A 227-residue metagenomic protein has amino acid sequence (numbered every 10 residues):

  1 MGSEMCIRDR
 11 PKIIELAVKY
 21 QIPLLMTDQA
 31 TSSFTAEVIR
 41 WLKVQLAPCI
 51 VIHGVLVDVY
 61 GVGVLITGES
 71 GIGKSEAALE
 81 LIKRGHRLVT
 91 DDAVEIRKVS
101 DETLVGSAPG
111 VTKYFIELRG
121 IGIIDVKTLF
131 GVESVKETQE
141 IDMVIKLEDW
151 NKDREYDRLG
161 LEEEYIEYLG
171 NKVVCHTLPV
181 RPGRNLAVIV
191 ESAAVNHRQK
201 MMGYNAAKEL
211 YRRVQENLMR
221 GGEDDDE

Functional and structural regions predicted by a protein language model:
G2-I7: Short, small-residue-biased leader/transition segments that mark boundaries at the very start of proteins
D9-W41: Charged, amphipathic alpha-helical linker segments immediately N-terminal to NTP-binding catalytic cores
V18-Q21, L42-Q45, L104-G110: Short, hinge-like loop/turn segments at secondary-structure boundaries
P23, D142-E227: Conserved NTP phosphate-binding and transfer environment spanning the P-loop NTPase/kinase superfamily
W41-G61: P-loop NTPase nucleotide-binding/switch module
G61-V89: Glycine-rich phosphate-binding P-loop
T90-K146: Conserved nucleotide-sensing/catalytic segment adjacent to the nucleotide-binding pocket in NTP-handling enzymes
